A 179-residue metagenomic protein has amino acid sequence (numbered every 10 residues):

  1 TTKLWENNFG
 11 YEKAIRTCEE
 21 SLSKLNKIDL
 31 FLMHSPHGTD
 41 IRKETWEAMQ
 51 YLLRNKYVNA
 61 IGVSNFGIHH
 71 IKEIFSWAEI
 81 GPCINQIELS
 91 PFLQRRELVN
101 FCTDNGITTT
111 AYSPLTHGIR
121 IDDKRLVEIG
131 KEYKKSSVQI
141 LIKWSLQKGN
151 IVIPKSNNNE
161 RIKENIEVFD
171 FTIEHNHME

Functional and structural regions predicted by a protein language model:
K3, N8-H34, D40: Active-site gating/metal-coordination segments in enzymes
E6, D29, S35-E179: Beta/alpha (TIM)-barrel catalytic core signal, keyed to glycine-rich beta->alpha loops juxtaposed to Asp/Glu that bind
